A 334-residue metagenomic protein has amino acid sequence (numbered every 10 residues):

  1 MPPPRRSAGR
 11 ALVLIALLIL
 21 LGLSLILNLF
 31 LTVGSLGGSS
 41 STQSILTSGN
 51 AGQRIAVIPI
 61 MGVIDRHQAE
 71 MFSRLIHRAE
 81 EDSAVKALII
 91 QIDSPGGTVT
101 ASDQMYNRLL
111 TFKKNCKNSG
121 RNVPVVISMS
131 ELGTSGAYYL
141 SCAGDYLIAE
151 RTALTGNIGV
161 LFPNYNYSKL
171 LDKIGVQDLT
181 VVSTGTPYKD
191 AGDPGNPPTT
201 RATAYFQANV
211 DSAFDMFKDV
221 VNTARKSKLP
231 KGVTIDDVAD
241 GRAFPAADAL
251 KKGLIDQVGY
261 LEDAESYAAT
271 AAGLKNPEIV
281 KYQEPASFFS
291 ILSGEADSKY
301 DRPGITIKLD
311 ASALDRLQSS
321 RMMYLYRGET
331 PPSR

Functional and structural regions predicted by a protein language model:
P2-R121, L132-S227, K281-R334: Small-residue-centered hinge/linker elements
N122, P230-V233, L274-P277: Short secondary-structure junction motifs
P124-T134, D237-G241: Glycine-rich beta-to-alpha transition loops that act as phosphate-gripper elements at the mouths of alpha/beta enzyme
R201-A268: Flexible, glycine-rich surface segments
E262-G294: C-terminal intrinsically disordered, low-complexity extensions immediately downstream of enzyme catalytic cores
